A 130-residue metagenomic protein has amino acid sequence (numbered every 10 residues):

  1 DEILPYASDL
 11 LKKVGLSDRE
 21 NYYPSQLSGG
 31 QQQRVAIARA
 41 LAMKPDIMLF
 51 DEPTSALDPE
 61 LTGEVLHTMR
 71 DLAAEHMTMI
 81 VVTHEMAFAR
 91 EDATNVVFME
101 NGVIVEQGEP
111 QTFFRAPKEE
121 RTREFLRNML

Functional and structural regions predicted by a protein language model:
D1-P110: ABC family nucleotide-binding domain
E100, Q111-L130: C-terminal boundary and immediately downstream tail of ABC-type ATPase nucleotide-binding domains
